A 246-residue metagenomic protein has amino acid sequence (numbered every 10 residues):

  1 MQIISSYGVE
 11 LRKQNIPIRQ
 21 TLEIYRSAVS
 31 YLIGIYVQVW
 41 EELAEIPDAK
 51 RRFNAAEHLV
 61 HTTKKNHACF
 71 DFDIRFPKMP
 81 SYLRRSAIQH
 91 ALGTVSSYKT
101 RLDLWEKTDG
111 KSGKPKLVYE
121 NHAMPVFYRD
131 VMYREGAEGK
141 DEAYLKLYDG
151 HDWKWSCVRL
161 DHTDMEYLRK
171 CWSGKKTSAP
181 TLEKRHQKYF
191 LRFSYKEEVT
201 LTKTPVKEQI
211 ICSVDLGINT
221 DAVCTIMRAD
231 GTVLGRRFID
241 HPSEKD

Functional and structural regions predicted by a protein language model:
M1-D246: Nucleic-acid substrate recognition interfaces
